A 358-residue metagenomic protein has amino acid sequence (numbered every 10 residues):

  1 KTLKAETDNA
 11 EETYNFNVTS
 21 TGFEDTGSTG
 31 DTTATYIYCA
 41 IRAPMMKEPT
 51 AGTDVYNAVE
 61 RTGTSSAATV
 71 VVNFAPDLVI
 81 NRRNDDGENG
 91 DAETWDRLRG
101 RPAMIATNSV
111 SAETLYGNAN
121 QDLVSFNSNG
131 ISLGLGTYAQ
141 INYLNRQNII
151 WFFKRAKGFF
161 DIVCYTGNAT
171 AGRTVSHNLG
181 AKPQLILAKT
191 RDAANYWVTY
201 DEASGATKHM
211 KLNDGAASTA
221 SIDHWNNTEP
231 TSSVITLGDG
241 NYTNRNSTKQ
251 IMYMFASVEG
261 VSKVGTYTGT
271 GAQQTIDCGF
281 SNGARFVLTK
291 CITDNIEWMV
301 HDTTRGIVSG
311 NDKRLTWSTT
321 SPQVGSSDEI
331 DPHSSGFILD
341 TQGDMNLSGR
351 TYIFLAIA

Functional and structural regions predicted by a protein language model:
K1-A358: Surface-exposed molecular-recognition determinants
